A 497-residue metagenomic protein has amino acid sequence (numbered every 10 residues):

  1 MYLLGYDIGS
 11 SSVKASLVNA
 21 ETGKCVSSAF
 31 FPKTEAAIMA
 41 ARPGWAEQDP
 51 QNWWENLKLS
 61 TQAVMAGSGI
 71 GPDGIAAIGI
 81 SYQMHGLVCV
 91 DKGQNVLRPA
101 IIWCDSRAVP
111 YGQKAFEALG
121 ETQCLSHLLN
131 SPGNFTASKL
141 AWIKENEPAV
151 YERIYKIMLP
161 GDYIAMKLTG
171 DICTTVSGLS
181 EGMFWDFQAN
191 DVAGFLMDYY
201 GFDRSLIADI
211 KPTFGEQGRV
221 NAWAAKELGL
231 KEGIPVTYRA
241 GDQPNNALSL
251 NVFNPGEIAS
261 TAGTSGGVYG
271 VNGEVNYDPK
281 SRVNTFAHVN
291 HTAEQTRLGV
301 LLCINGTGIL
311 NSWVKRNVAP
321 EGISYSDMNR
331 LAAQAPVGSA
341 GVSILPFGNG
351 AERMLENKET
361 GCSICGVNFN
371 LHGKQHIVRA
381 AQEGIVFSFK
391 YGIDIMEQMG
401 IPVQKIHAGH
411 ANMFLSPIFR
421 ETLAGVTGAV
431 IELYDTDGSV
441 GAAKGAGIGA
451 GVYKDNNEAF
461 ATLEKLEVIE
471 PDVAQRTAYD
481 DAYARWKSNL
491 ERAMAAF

Functional and structural regions predicted by a protein language model:
M1-R98, P110, K114, S126 (+10 more regions): N-terminal glycine/serine-rich phosphate-binding loop of ATP-dependent small-molecule kinases, especially carbohydrate
L3-G5, L17, V109, F116-C173 (+4 more regions): Active-site core segments that coordinate phosphate-bearing ligands/cofactors across diverse enzyme families
F30-F31, I101-I102, G178: Residue-level structural signal for beta-strand termini and adjacent loop
P50, L57, I80, A108 (+3 more regions): Generic structural signal for well-ordered secondary structure
Q83, G215, A411: Flexible loop residues that form catalytic and substrate-binding hotspots at small-molecule/glycan-binding clefts
D105: Carbohydrate-associated surface elements
D186-Q188, T213-Q217: Short beta-strand to alpha-helix junction loop
Y200-P212: A conserved helix-loop-beta module that forms one wall/lid of the active-site cleft in ATP-utilizing catalytic domains
